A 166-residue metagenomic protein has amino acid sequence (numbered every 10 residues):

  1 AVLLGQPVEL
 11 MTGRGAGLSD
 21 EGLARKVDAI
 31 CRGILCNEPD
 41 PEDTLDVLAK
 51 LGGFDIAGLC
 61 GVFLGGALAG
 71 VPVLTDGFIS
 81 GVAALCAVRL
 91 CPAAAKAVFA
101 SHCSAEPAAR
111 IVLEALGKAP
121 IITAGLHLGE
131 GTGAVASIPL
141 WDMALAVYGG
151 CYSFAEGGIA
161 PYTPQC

Functional and structural regions predicted by a protein language model:
A1-C166: N-terminal loops that bind phosphate or other acidic moieties and the adjacent beta-alpha structural core
